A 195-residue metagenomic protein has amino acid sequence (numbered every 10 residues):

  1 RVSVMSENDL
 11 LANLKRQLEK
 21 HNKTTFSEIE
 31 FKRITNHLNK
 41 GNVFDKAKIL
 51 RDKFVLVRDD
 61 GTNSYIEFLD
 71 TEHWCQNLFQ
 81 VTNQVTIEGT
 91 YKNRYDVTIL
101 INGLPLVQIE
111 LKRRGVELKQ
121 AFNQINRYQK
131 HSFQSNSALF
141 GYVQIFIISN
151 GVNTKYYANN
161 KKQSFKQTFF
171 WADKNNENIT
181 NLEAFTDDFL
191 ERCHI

Functional and structural regions predicted by a protein language model:
R1-I195: ATP-dependent helicase/translocase motor core
